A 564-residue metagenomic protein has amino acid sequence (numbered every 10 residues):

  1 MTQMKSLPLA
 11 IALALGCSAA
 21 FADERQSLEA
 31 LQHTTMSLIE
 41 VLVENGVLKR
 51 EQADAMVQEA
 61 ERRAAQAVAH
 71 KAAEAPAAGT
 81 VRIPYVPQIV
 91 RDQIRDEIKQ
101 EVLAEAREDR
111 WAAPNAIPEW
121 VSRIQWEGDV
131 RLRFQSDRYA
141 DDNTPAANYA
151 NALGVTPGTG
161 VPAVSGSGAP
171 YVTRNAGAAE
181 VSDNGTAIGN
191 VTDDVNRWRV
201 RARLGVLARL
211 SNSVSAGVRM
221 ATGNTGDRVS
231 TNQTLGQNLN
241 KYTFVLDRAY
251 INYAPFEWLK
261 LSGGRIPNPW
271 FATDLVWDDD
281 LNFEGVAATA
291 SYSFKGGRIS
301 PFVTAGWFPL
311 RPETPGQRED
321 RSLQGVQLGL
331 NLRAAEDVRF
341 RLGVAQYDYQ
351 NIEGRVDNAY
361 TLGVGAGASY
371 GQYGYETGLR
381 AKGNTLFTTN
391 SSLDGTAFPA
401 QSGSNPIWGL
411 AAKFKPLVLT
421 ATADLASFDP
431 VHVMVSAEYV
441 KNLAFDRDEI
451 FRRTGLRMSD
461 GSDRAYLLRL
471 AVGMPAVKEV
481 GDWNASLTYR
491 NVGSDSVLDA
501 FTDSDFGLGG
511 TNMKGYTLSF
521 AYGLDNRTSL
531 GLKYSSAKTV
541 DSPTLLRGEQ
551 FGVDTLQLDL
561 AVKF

Functional and structural regions predicted by a protein language model:
T2, S6-I188, F564: N-terminal periplasmic/intermembrane-space "pro-region" immediately following the signal or transit peptide
R25-Q26, N190-V191, T361, S369-F564: Outer-membrane beta-barrel pore domains
Q52-D54, V130, M220-T222, R265-P267 (+1 more regions): A mature extracytoplasmic/lumenal domain signature
A60, R123-Q125, T192-I352, S462 (+1 more regions): Outer membrane beta-barrel
F134-E257, W270-D278, A437, N442-G461 (+2 more regions): Surface-exposed loop and membrane-interface regions of Gram-negative outer-membrane beta-barrel proteins
N148-P157, E353-T377: A surface-exposed, glycine/aromatic-enriched loop/edge motif typical of exported proteins
E180-G185, V229-S230, S262-P269, F302-L310 (+4 more regions): Flexible, solvent-exposed coil segments and beta strand-coil junctions, predominantly the extracellular/periplasmic
